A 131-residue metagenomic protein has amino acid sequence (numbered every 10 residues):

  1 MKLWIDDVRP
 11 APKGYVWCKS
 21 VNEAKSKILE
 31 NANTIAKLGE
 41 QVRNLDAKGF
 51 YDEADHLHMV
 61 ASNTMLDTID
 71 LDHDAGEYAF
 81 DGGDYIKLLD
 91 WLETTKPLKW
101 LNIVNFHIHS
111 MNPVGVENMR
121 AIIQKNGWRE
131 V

Functional and structural regions predicted by a protein language model:
M1-V131: Catalytic phosphate/metal-binding cores of nucleic-acid and nucleotide-processing enzymes, i.e., regions that mediate
